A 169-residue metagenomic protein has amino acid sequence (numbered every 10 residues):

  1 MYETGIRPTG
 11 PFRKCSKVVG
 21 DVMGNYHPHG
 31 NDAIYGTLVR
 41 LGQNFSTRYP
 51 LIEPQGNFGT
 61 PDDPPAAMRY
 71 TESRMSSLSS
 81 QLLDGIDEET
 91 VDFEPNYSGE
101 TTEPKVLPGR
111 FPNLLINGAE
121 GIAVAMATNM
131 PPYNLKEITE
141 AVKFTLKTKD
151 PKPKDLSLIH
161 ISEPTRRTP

Functional and structural regions predicted by a protein language model:
M1, V39-L41, S46, G59 (+5 more regions): Structured core elements
M1-A33: N-terminal amphipathic, basic-rich helices that act as targeting or association modules
R13-D21, I52-G59, T139: Short, conserved phosphate-binding/catalytic loop or strand-edge motifs used in phosphoryl-/nucleotidyl-transfer
P28-Y35, G109-K136: Conserved phosphate/anionic-ligand binding catalytic regions in large, soluble enzymes, centered on
H29-I52: Structured, non-catalytic alpha/beta "coupling" segments that mediate domain-domain communication and provide generic
F45-I52, R74-V91: Proline-centered turn/helix-capping motifs that create local helix->coil transitions or kinks
P61, L82-R110: P-loop NTPase nucleotide-binding/switch module
I159-P169: Single conserved hydrophobic/aromatic residue that forms the stacking wall/gate of nucleotide- or nucleobase-binding
